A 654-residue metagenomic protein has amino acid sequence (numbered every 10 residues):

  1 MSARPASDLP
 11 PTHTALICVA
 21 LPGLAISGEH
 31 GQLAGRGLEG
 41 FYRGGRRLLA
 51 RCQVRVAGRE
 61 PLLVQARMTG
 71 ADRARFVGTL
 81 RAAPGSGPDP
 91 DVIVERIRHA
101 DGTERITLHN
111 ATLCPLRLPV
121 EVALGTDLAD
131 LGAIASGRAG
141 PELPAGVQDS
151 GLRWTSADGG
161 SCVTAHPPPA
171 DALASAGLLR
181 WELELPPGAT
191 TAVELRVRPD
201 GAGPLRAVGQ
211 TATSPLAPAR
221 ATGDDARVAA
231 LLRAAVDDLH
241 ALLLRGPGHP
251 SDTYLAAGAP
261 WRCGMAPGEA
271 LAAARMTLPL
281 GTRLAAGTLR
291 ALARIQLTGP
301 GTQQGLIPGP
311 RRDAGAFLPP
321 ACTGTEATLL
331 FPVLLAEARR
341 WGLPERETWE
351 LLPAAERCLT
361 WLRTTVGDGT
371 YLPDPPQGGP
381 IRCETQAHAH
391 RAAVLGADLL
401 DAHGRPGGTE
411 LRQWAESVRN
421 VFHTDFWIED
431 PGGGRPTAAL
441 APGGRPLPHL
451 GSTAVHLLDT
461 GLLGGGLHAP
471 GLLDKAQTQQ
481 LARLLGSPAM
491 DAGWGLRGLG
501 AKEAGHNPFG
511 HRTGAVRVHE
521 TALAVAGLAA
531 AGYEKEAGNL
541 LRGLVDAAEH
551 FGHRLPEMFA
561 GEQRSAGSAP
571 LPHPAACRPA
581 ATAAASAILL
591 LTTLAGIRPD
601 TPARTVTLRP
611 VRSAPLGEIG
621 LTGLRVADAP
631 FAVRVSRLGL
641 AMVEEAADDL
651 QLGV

Functional and structural regions predicted by a protein language model:
M1-D91, D101, D127-L128, A139-G159 (+3 more regions): An extended acidic
D101-T103, H109-G264, L343-L352, E356-T360 (+4 more regions): Acidic/polar, glycine-enriched structural segments that form the non-catalytic walls/loops of the carbohydrate-binding
T103-N110, C114-L116, P615-A647: Carbohydrate-binding surface patches
G209-T211, D252-A270, L278-P279, D313-T328 (+6 more regions): Solvent-exposed loop and edge beta-strand segments that line ligand/cofactor-binding and catalytic clefts
G223-V228, T277-L289, A338-E356, L399-Q413 (+3 more regions): Structural helix-adjacent loops and short alpha-helical linkers that scaffold large soluble proteins
R227-A234, L292-L306, A336-E384, Q413-S417 (+4 more regions): Active-site acid/base region of carbohydrate-active enzymes
C263-T370, C383-Q386, G451, V518-V525 (+3 more regions): Aromatic-rich carbohydrate-recognition surfaces in CAZymes
H403-L440, D474-P630, L652-V654: Non-catalytic carbohydrate-binding regions of carbohydrate-active enzymes
